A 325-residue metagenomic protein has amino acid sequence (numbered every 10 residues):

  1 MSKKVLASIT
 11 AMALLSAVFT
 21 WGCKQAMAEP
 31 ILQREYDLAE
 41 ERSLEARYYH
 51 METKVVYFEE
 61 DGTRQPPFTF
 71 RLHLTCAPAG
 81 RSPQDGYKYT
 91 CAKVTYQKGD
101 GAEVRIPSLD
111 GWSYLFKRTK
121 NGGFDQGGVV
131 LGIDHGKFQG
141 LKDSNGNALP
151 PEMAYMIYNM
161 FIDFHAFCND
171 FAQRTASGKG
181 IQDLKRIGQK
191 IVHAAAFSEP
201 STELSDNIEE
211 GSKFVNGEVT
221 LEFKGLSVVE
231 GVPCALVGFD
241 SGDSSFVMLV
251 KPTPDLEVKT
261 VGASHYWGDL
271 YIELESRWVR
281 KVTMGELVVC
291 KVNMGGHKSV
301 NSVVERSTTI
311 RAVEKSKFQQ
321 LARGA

Functional and structural regions predicted by a protein language model:
M1-A11: Bacterial N-terminal signal peptides that target proteins for export
T10-T20: Bacterial N-terminal signal peptides
A26-A325: Signature of exported/secreted
